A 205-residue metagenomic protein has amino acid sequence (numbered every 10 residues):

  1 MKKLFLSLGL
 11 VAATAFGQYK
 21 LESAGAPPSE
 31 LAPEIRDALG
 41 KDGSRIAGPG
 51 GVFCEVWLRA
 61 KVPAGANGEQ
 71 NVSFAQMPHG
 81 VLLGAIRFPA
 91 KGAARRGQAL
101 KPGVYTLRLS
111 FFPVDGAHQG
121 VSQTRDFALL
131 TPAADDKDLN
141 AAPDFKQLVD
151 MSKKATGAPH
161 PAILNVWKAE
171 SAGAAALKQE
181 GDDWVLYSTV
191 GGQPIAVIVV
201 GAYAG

Functional and structural regions predicted by a protein language model:
M1-L4: Positively charged n-region of N-terminal signal peptides that target proteins for export
L8-G17: Hydrophobic h-region of N-terminal signal peptides that target proteins for export in Gram-negative bacteria
Q18-F74, L130-G205: Primarily secretory-pathway and cell-envelope proteins
V52-C54, L82-G84, K101-G103: Envelope-exposed proteins and targeting segments
G68-V72, V81-K91: N-terminal post-signal-peptidase region of extra-cytosolic proteins
L100, G120-T131: Mature extracellular/secreted ectodomains of secretory-pathway proteins
G103-S110: A short tyrosine-centered beta-strand micro-motif
